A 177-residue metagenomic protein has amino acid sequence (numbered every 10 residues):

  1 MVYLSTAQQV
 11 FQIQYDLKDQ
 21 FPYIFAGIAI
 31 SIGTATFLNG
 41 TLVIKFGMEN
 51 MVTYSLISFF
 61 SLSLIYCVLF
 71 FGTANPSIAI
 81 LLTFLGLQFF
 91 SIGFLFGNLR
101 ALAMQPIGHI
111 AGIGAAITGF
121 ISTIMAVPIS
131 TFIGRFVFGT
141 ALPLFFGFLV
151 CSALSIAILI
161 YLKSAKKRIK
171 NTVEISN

Functional and structural regions predicted by a protein language model:
M1-F25, I32: Extracytoplasmic gate region of multi-pass secondary transporters
A26, I30, G86, A116-I124: Transmembrane alpha-helical cores of Major Facilitator Superfamily
A29-F37, V127: Residue-level signature of mid-helix packing/kink "hotspots" within the transmembrane helices of 12-pass Major
A35-M51: Helix-to-loop junctions at the C-terminal end of transmembrane segments in multipass secondary transporters
N50-L99: C-terminal transmembrane helical hairpin of 12-TM major facilitator-type secondary transporters
R100-T140, G147-F148: A late C-terminal transmembrane helix in Major Facilitator Superfamily
F145-I160: Symmetry-related core transmembrane helices of the 12-TM Major Facilitator Superfamily/SLC fold
L162-N177: Intrinsic disorder in cytosolic terminal tails and internal cytosolic loops of multi-pass membrane transporters
